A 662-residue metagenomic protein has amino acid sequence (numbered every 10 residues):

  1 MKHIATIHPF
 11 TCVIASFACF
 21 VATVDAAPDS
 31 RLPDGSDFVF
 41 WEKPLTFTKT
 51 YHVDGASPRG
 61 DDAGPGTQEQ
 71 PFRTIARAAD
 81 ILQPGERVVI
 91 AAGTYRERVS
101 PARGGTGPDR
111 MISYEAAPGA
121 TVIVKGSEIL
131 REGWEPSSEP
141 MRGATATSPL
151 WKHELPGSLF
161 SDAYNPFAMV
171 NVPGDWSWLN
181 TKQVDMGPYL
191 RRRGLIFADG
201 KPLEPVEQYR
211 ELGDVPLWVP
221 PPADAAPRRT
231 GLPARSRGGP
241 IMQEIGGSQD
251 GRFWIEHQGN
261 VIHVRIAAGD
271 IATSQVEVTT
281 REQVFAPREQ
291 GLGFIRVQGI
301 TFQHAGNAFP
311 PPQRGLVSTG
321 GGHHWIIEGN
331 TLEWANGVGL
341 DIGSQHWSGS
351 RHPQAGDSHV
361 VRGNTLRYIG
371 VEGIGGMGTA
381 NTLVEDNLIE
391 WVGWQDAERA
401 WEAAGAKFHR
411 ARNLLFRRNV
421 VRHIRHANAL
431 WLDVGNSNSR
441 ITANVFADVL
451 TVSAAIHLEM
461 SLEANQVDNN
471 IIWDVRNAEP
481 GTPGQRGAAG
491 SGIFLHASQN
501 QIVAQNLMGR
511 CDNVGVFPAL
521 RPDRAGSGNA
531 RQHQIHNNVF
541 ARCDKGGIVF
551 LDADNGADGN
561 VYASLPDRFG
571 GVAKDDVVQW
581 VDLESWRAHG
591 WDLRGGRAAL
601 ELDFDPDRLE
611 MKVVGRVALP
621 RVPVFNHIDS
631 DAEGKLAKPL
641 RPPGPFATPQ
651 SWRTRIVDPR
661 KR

Functional and structural regions predicted by a protein language model:
M1-I7: N-terminal secretory signal peptides that target proteins for export/translocation
P9-V21: Bacterial N-terminal signal peptides
F20-V21, Q83, C543, L565 (+1 more regions): Charged, amphipathic alpha-helical interaction segments
T23-D25: Sec/Tat signal peptide C-region and signal peptidase I cleavage site
P28-G321, E333, G339, S348-H352 (+1 more regions): Extracellular polysaccharide-degrading/modifying enzymes targeting complex plant/algal/animal polysaccharides
Q283-F285, G306-G320, N336-H359, L366-D605: Glycine- and acidic/polar-rich repeat regions and solenoidal domains
